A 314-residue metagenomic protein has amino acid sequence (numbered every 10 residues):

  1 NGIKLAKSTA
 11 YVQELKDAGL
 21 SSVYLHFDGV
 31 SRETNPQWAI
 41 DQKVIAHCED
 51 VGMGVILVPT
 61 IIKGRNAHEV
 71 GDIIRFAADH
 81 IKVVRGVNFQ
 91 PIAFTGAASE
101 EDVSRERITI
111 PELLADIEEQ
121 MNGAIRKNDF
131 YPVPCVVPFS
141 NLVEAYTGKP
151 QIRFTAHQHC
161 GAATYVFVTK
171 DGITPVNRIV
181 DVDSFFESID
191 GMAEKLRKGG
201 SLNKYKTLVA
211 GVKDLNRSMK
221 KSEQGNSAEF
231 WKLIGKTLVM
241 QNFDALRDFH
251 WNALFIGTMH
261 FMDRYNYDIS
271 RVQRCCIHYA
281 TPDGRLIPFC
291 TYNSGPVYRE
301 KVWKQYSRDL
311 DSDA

Functional and structural regions predicted by a protein language model:
N1-P91: Radical SAM/AdoMet-radical enzyme domain recognition
E14-G19, K43-C48, S99-L113, P132-A145 (+1 more regions): Short secondary-structure transition/capping segments
E33-N35, G64, V84-E112, A124-T147 (+1 more regions): Flexible glycine/acidic-rich beta-alpha junction loops that bind and position SAM and/or redox cofactors in anaerobic
V44-G54, L113-N128: Alpha-helix-loop-beta-strand connector modules within alpha/beta enzyme cores
N66, T95-A98, T174-P175, P288: Short catalytic/ligand-binding loop motif for oxyanion handling, primarily in non-cytosolic enzymes, centered on
T109, D116, K304: Short, aromatic/basic amphipathic alpha-helical patches
P150-A314: Radical SAM enzyme core and accessory elements
